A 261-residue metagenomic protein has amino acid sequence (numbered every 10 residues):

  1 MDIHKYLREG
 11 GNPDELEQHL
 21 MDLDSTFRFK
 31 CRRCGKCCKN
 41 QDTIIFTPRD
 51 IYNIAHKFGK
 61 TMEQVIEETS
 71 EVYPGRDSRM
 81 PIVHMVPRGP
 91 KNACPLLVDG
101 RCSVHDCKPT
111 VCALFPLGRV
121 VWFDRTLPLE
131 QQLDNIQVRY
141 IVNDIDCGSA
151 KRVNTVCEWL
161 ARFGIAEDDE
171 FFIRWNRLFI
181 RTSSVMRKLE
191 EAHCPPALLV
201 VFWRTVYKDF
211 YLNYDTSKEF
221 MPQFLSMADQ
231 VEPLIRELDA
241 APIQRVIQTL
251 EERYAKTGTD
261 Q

Functional and structural regions predicted by a protein language model:
M1-Q261: Short loop/turn segments that flank or connect secondary-structure elements
